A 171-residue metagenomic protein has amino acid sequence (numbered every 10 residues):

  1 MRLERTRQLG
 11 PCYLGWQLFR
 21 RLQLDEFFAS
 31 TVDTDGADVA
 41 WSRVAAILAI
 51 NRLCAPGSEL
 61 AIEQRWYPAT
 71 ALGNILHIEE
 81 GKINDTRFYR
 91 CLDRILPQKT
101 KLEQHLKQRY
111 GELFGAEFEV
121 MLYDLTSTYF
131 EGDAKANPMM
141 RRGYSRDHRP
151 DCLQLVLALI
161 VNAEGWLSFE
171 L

Functional and structural regions predicted by a protein language model:
M1-N137, R141, R149-C152, A158-L171: Dynamic "connector" segments at or just before major functional cores
Y144: Short clusters of hydrophobic/aromatic residues that line enzyme substrate/ligand-binding pockets
